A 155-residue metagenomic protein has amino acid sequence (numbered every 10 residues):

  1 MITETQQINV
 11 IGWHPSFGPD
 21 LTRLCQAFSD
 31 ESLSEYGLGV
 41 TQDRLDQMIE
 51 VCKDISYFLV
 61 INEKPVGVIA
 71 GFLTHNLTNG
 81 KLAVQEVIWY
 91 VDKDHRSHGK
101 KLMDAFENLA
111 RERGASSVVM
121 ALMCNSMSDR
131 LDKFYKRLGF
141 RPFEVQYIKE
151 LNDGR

Functional and structural regions predicted by a protein language model:
M1-G39: Short amphipathic alpha-helix that is part of the acyltransferase structural core
Q47-F58: A short helix-loop-beta-strand connector motif used in the catalytic cores of GNAT acetyltransferases and, in some
F58, K64-T74: Conserved beta-strand in the GNAT
G67-I69, V84, W89: Conserved GNAT-family N-acetyltransferase fold
H75-E86, F143: A conserved beta-turn-beta hairpin within the catalytic core of GNAT-like acetyltransferases that forms part
V87-S97: A short, internal acetyl-CoA/4′-phosphopantetheine-binding micro-motif in the GNAT/acyltransferase core
K101-S117: Conserved acyl-CoA
V119-R130, L151: Conserved beta-strand-loop-alpha-helix junction that forms the acyl-donor binding cleft
